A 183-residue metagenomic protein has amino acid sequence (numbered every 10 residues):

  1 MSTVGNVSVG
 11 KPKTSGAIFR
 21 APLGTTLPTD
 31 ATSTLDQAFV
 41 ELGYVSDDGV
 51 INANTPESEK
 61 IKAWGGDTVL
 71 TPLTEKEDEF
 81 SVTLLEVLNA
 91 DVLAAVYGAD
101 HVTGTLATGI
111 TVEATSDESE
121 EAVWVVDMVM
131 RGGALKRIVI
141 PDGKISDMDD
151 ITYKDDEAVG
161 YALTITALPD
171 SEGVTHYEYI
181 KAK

Functional and structural regions predicted by a protein language model:
M1-G43: Polar/acidic, low-complexity leader/linker segments enriched in S/T/G and N/D
Y44-A53: N-terminal structural module
D48, K76-F80, T108, E120-A122: A generic structural signal for short beta-strands and their flanking turns/coil linkers
A53-S81: Short, solvent-exposed beta-alpha or beta-beta edge segments that form flexible loop/patches at the rim of ligand
V69-L70, V126-M128, I151-Y153: Beta-strand-rich interaction surfaces with strong enrichment in secreted/lumenal proteins
L70-A90, D156-S171: Oligomerization/assembly interface segments of phage tail-like spikes and tubes
A90-I138: Short helix-loop boundary/capping segments
K136-K183: Mixed-charge, glycine-accented linear interaction segment located at domain edges/termini
